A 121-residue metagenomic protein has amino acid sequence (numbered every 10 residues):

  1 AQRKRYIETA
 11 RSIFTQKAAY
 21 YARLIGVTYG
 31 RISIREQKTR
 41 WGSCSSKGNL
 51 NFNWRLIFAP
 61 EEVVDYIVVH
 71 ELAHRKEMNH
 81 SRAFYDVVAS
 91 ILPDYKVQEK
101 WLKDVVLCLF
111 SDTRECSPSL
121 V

Functional and structural regions predicted by a protein language model:
A1-Y66, R75-V121: Active-site-proximal or metal-binding-adjacent scaffold patches in catalytic folds
E71: Walker B catalytic acidic pair
